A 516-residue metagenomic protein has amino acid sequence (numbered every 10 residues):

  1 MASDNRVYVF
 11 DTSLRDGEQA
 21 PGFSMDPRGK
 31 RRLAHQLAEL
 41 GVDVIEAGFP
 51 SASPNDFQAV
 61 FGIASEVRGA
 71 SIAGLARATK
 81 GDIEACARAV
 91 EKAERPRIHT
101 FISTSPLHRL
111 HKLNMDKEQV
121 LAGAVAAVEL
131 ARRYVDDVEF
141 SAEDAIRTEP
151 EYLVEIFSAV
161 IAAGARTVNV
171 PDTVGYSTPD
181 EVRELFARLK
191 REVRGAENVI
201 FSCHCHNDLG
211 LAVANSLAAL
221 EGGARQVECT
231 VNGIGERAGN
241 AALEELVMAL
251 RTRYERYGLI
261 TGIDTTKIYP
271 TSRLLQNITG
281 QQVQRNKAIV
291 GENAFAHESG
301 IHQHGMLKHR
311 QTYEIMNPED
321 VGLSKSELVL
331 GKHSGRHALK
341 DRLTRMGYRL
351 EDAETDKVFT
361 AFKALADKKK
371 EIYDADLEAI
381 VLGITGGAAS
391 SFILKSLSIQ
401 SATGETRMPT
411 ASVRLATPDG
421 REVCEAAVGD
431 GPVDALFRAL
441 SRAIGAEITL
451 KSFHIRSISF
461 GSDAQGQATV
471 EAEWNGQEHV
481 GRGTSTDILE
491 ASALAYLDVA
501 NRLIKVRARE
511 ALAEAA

Functional and structural regions predicted by a protein language model:
R6-V7, S13, M248-L250, Y254-A426 (+1 more regions): A mid-to-C-terminal "edge-of-domain" accessory segment
V7-V9, D16-V44, F57-E66, K80-F201 (+1 more regions): Alpha/beta enzyme core
Q19, S24, R32-A34, E371-H479 (+1 more regions): Non-catalytic terminal/interface segments that mediate subunit docking, oligomerization, and allosteric communication
L40, E66, A89-A93, A127-Y134 (+12 more regions): Change "in soluble alpha/beta enzymes" to "in soluble alpha/beta proteins
F49-P50, L75-A78, I102-S103, E143-A145 (+5 more regions): Short, ordered loop/turn segments at secondary-structure junctions
G69, P171-T173, E228-E236, T252-T261 (+3 more regions): Short beta-alpha connecting loops at secondary-structure transitions that line or flank enzyme active sites
V174-S177, E184-K308, Y313: Catalytic alpha/beta core domains of metabolic enzymes, predominantly
E478-V480, T484-A513: Mixed-charge, glycine-accented linear interaction segment located at domain edges/termini
